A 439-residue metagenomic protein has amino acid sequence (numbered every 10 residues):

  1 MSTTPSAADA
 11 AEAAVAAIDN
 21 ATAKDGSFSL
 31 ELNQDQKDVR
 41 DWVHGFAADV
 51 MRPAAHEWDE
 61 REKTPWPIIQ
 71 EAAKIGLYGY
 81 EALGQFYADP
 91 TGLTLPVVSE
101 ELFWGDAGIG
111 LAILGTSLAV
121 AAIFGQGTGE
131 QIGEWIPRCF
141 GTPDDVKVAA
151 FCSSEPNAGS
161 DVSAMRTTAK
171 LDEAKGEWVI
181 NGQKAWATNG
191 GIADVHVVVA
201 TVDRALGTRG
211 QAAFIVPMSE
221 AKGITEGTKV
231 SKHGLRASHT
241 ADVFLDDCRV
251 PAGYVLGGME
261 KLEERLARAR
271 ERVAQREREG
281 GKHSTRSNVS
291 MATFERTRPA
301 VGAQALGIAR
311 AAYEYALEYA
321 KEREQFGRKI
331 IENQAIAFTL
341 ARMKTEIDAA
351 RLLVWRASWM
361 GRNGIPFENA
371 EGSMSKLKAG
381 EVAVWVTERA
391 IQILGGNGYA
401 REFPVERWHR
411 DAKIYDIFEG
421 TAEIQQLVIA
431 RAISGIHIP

Functional and structural regions predicted by a protein language model:
S2-G105, G129, T142, A174 (+3 more regions): Alpha-helical interface subdomain recognition
G76, S99-F103, V216-A221, D246-R249: Short Ser/Thr-interspersed hydrophobic loop/turn segments at strand-loop and sheet-helix junctions that line or gate
G105-D106, G125-E155, E173-W178: FAD-binding glycine-rich core of flavoenzymes that anchor FAD
D106-A121, D144-S154, Q183-H196: FAD-binding core of FAD-dependent oxidoreductases, characterized by glycine-rich FAD pyrophosphate-binding loops
A107-I132, G159-D161, L171: N-terminal glycine-rich flavin-associated loop
E177-T228, H239: A short core secondary-structure module
E220-P251, G258-L266: Flexible, small-/acidic-enriched active-site or ligand-binding loops
D247-N288: Long, acidic (Asp/Glu-rich), low-complexity accessory segments flanking structured domains
